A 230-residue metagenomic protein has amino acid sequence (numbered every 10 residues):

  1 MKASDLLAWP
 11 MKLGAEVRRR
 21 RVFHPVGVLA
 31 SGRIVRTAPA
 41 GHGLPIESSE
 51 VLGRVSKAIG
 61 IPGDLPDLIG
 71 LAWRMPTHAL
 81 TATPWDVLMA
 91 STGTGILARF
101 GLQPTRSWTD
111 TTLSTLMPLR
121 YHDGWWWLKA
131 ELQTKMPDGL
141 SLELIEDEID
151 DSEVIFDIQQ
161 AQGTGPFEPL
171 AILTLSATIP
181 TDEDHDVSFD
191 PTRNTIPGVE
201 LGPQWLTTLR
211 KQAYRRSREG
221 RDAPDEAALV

Functional and structural regions predicted by a protein language model:
M1-V230: Active-site-adjacent core segments of small-molecule enzymes
